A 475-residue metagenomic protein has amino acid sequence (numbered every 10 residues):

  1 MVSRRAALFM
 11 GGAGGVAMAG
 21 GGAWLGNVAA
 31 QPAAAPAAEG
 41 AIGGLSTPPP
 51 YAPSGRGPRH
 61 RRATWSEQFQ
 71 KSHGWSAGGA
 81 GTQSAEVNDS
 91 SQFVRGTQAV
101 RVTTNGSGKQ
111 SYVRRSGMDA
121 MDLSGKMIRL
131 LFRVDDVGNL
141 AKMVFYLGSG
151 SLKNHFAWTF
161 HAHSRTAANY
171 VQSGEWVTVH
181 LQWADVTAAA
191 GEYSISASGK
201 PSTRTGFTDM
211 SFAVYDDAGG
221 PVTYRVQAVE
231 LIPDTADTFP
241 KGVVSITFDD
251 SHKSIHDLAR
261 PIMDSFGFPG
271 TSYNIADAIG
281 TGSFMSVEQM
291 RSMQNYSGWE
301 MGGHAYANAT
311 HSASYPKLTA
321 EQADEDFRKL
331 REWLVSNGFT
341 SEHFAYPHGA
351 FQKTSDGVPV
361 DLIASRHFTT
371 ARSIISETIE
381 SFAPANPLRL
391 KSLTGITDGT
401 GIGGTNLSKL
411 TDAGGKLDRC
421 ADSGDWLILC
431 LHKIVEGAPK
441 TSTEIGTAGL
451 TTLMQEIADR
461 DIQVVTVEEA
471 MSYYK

Functional and structural regions predicted by a protein language model:
A6-N27: N-terminal export signals
G40-T82: Extracellular carbohydrate-recognition regions
V87-K109: Short carbohydrate-recognition loop motifs
G106-S194: Extracellular ligand-binding interfaces
L130, T178-V222: Extracellular beta-strand ligand-recognition surfaces/modules
V214-T238: Exposed low-complexity, polar/acidic, P/S/T/G-rich flexible segments that act as propeptides, protease-susceptible
G242-V244, D264-P359, A364-T394, D425-G437 (+2 more regions): Metal-dependent polysaccharide deacetylase catalytic core of the NodB/CE4 family, i.e., the active-site-bearing domain
D250-S251, S336, T394-E469: Catalytic grooves of carbohydrate-active enzymes
